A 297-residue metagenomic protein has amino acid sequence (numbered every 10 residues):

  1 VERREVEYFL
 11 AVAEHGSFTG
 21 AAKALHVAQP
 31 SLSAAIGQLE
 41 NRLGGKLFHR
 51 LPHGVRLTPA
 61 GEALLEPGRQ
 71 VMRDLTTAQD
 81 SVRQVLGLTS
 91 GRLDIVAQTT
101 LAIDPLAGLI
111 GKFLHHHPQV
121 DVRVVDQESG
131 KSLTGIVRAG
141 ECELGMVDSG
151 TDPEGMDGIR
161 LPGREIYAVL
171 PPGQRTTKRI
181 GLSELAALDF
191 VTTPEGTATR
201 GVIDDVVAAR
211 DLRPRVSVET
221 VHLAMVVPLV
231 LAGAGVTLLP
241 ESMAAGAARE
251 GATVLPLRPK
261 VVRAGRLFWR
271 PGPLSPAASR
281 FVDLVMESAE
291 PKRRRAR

Functional and structural regions predicted by a protein language model:
V12-A28: Short helix-boundary/capping micro-motifs
E40-E62: A short LG(V/I)-centered, amphipathic sequence patch enriched for acidic residue(s) preceding the LG motif
R42-L43, L64-L86: Alpha-helical linker/hinge and terminal dimerization helices associated with HTH transcriptional regulators
G91-P153: Central regulatory/effector-binding core of bacterial HTH transcription factors
P105, P172, T176, T253-R297: A late-sequence structural motif
E128-L133, R138-C142, V147-D148, G196-T253: Hydrophobic hinge/microswitch elements
P153-F190, E195, S279: Flexible hinge/capping segments at coil-to-helix
P153-R164, A224-G272: Beta-alpha-beta core module
